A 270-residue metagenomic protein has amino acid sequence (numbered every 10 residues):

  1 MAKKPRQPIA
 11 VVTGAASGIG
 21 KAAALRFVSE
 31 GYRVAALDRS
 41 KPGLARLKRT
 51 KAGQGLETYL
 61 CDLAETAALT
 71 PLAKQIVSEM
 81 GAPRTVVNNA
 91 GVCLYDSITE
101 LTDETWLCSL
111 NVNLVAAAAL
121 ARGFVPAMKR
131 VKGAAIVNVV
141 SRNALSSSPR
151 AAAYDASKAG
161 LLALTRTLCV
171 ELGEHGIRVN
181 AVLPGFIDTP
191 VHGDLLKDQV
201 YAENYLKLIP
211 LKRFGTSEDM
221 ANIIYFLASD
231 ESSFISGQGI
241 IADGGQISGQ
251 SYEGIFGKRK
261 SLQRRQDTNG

Functional and structural regions predicted by a protein language model:
V87, G173, R178, I235-G237: Short, small/polar-rich loop/turn modules that mediate ligand/substrate recognition or access, typified
S97-I98, T105-L110, Y205: Substrate-binding pocket helix/loop in short-chain dehydrogenase/reductase
T99, S146-A152, E174-H175, K212 (+1 more regions): Active-site loop immediately N-terminal to the catalytic Tyr-X3-Lys motif of short-chain dehydrogenase/reductase
A121, S157, T165: Active-site helix of classical SDR
P126, V170-E174, S233: Alpha-helical segment proximal to the catalytic Tyr-Lys
S141: Residue(s) in the substrate-gating loop at a strand-loop-helix junction that position the organic substrate next
S236-G270: Short C-terminal tail/terminal secondary-structure segment of NAD(P)H-dependent dehydrogenase/reductase domains
